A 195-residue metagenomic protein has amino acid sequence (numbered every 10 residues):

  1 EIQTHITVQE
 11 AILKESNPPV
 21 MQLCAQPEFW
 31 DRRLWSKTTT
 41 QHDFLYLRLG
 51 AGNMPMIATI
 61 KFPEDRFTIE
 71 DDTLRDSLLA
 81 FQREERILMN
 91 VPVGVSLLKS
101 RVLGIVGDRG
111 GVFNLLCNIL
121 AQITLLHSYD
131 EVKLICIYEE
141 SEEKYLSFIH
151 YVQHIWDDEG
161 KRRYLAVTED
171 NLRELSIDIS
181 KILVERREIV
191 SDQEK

Functional and structural regions predicted by a protein language model:
E1-K195: Accessory regions of macromolecular translocation/handling assemblies
